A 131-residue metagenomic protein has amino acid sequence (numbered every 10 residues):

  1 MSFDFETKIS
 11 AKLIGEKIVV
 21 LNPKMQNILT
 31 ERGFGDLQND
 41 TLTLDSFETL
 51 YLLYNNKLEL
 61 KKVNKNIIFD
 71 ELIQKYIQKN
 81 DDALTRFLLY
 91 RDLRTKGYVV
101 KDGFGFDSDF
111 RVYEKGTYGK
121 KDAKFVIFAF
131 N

Functional and structural regions predicted by a protein language model:
M1-N131: Long Lys/Arg-rich low-complexity intrinsically disordered regions in nucleic-acid-associated proteins
